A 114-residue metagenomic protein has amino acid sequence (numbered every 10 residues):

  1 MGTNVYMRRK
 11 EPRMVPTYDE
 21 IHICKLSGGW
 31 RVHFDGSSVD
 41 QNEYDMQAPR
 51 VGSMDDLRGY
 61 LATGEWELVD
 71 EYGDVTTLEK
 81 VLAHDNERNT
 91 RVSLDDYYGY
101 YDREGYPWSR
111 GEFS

Functional and structural regions predicted by a protein language model:
M1-S27, F113-S114: Short, extreme N-terminal segment that most often corresponds to the first beta-strand
G28-S114: Low-complexity intrinsically disordered segments
